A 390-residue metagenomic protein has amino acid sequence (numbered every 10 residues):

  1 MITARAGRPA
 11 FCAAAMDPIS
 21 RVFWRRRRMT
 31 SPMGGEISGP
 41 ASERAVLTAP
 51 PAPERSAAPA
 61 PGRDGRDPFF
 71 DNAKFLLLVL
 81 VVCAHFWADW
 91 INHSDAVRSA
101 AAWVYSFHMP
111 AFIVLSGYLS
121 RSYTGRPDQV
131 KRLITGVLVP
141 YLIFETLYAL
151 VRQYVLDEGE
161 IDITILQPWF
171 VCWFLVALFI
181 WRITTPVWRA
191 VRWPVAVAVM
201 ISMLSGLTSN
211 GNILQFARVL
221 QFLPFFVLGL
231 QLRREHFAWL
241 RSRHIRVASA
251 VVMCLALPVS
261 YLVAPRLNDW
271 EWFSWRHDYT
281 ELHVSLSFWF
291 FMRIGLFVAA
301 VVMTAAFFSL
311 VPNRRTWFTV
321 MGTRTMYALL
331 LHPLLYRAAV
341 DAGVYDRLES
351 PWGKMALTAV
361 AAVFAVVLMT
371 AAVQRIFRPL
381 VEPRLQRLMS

Functional and structural regions predicted by a protein language model:
A4, R8, A15-S390: Alpha-helical transmembrane segments and their immediate juxtamembrane cytosolic regions
